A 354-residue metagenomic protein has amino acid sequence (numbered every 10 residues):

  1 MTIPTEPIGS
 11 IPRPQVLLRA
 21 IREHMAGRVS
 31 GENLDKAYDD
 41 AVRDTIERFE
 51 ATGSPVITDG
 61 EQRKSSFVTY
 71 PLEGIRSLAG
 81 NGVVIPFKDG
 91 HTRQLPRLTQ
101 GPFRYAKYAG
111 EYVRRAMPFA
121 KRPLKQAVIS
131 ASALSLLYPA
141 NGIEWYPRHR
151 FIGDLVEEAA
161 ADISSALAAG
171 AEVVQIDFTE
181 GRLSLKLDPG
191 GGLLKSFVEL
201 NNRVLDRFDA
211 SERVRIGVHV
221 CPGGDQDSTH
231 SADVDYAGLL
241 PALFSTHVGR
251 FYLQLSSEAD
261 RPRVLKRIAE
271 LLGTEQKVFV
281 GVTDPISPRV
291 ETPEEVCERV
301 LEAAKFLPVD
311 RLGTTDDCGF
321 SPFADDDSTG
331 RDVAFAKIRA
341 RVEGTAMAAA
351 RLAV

Functional and structural regions predicted by a protein language model:
M1-V354: Domain-level signal for soluble alpha/beta catalytic cores
